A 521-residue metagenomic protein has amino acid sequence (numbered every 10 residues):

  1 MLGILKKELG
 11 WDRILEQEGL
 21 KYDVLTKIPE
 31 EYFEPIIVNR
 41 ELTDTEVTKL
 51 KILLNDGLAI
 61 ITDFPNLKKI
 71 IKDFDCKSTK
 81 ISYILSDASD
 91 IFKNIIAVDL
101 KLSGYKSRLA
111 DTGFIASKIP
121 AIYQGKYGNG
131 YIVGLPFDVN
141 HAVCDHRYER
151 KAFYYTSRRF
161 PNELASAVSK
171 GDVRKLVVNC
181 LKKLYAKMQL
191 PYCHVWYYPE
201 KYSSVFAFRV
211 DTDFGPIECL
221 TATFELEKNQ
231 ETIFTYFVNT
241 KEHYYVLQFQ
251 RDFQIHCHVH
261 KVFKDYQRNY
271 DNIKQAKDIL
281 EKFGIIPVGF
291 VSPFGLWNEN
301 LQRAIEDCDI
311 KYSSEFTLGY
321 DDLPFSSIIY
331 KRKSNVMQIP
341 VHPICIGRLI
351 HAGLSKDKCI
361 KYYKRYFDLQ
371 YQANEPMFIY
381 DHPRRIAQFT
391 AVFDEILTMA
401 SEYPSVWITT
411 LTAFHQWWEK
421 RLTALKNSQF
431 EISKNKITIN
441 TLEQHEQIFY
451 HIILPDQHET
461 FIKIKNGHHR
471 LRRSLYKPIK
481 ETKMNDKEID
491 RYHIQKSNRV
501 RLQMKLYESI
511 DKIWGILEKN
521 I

Functional and structural regions predicted by a protein language model:
M1, R13-Q17, N55-A59, F92 (+1 more regions): A glycine-centered loop/beta-turn motif at secondary-structure junctions
M1, T26-P29, Y123-Q124, C193-Y202: Short boundary motifs at domain starts and secondary-structure transition points
L2-I70: Helical hinge/lid and interdomain linker segments adjacent to catalytic or ligand-binding clefts that mediate domain
G3-L9, T26, I37-T43, T62-N66 (+6 more regions): Structural motif
D12, Q17, T48, I52 (+5 more regions): Catalytic alpha-helical scaffold of carbohydrate-active enzymes acting on polysaccharides/glycoconjugates
E41-G113: A glycine-rich, often tryptophan-bearing local segment used as a flexible ligand/cofactor-contacting loop or short
D87-A121, G134, A142-A152, Y450-Y492: N-terminal accessory interaction module
A110, P340-K364: A conserved mid-domain beta-alpha-beta active-site/ligand-binding segment of alpha/beta enzyme cores
